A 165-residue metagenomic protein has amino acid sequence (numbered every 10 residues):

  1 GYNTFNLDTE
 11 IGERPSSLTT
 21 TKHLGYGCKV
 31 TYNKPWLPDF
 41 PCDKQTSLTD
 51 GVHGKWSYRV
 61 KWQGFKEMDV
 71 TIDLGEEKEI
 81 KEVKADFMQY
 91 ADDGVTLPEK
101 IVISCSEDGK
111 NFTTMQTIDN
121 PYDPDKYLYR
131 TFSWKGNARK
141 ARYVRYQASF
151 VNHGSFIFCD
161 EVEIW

Functional and structural regions predicted by a protein language model:
G1-N6, V52-Q116, L128-W165: Aromatic, loop-rich ligand-recognition surfaces of beta-strand-rich domains
G1-T20: Activation corresponds to long, low-complexity, non-globular regions
I11, L37, T117-N120: Generic N-terminal simple sequence motifs
P15-V52: Predominantly extracellular/luminal regions of secreted and cell-surface proteins, especially disulfide-bonded
N120-K126: Short proline/glycine- and polar residue-rich coil/turn motifs
